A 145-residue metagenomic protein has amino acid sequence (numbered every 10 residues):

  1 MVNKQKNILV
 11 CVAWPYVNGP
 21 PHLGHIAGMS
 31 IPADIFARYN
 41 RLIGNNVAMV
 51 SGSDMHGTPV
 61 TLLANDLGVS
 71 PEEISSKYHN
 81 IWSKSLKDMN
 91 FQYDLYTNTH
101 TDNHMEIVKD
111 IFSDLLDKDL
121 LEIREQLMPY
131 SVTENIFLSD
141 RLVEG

Functional and structural regions predicted by a protein language model:
V2-G145: N-terminal, positively charged nucleic-acid-binding surface of large information/translation enzymes
